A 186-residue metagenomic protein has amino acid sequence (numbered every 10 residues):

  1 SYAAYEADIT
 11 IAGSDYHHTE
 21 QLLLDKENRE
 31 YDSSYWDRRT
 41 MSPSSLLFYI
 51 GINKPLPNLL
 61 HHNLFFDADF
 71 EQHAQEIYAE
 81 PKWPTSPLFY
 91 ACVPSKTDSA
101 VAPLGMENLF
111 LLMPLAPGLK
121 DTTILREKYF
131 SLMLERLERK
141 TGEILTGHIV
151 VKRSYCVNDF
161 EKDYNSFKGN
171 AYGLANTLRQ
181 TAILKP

Functional and structural regions predicted by a protein language model:
S1-A102: Mid-domain catalytic core of redox enzymes that form a hydrophobic substrate pocket/lid adjacent to a catalytic redox
A4, G142-E143: Alpha-helix termination/capping residues and helix-transition junctions
I11, M133-T141: PAPS/PAP-binding and catalytic site of the sulfotransferase fold
H17-L22, G51-N53, P103-R136: Conserved FAD/dinucleotide-binding core of flavoprotein oxidoreductases
R29-S33, F66-E71, W83-T85, N108-M113 (+2 more regions): Short, low-complexity, polar/charged sequence segments that are solvent-exposed and flexible
H73-Y78, R126-F130, D159-S166: Charged, low-complexity, helix-prone segments enriched in Lys/Glu/Asp/Gln
P84-Y90, E143-P186: A glycine-rich dinucleotide-binding beta-alpha-beta segment and adjacent secondary-structure elements that constitute
S99-M106, P186: Short glycine/proline-enriched loop/turn "hinge" motifs that connect secondary-structure elements and lie
